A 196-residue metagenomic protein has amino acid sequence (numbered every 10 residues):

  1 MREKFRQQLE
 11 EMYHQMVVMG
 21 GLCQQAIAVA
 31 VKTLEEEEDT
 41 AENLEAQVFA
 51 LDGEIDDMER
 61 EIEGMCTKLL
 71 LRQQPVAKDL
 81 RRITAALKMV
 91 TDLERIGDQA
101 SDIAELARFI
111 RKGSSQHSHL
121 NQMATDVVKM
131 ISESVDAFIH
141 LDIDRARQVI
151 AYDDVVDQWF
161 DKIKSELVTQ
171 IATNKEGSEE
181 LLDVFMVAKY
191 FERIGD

Functional and structural regions predicted by a protein language model:
M1-G195: Cytosolic, long alpha-helical scaffolding segments
